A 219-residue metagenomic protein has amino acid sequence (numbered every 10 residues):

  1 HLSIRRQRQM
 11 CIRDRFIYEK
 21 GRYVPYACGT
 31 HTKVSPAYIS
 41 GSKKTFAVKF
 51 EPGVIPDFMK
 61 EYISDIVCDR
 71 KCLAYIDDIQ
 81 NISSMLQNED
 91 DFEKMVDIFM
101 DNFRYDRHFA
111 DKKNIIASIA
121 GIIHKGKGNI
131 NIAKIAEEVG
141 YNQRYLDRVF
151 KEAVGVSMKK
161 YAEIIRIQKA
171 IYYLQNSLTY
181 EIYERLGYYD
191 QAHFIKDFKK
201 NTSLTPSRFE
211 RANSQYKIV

Functional and structural regions predicted by a protein language model:
H1-I12: Single conserved hydrophobic/aromatic residue that forms the stacking wall/gate of nucleotide- or nucleobase-binding
R13-K20, K49-F50: Short, conserved beta-strand element in jelly-roll/cupin
K33-I132, V139: Compact structured core domains
K113-S157, S177-L186: DNA-binding recognition helix and immediately preceding turn/loop of helix-turn-helix/winged-helix domains
V149-M158, F198-P206: HTH DNA-binding helix-turn interface
A153-Y189, A212-V219: Terminal helix-turn-helix DNA-binding modules in bacterial transcription factors
K196-V219: …primarily DNA-binding HTH/wHTH and HhH modules…
